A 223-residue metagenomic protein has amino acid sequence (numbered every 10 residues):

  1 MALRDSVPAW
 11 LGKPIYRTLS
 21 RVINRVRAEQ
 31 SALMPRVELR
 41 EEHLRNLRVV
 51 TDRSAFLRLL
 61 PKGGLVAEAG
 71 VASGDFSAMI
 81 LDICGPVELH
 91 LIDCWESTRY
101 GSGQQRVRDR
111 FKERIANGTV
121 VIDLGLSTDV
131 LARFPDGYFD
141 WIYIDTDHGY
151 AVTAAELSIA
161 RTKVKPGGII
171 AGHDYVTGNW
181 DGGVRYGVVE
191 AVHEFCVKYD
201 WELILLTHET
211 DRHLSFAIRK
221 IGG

Functional and structural regions predicted by a protein language model:
M1-A9: Compositionally biased, charge-rich terminal segments
W10, P14-K62: Class I SAM-dependent methyltransferase Rossmann-like catalytic core, especially the SAM/SAH-binding loop
L39-L44, R53-G223: S-adenosylmethionine/decaboxylated-SAM
